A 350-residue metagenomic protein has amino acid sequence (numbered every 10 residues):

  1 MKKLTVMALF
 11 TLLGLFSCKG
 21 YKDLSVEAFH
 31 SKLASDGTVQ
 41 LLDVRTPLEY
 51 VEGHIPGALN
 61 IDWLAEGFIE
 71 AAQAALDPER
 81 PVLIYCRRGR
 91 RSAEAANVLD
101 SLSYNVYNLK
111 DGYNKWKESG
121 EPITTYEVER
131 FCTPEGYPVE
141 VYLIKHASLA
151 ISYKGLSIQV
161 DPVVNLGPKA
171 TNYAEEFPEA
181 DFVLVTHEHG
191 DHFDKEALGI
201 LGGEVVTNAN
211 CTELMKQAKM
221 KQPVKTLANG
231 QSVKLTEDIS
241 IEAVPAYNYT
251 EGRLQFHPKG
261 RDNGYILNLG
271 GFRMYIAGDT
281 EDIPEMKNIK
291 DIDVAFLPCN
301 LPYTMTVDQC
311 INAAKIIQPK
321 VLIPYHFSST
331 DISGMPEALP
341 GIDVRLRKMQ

Functional and structural regions predicted by a protein language model:
M1-L24: Bacterial Sec-dependent N-terminal signal peptides
C18-V39, P47-P81, R90-E129: Rhodanese-like catalytic fold shared by cysteine-dependent sulfurtransferases and DSP/PTP-type phosphatases
T46, N248-I316: Active-site-proximal loop/helix segments of hydrolase catalytic cores
C86, Q159-D161, A180-H189, V205-A209 (+4 more regions): Active-site neighborhood of phospho(di)ester-bond hydrolases with catalytic His/Asp-centered motifs
Y126-G155, A338-G341, K348-Q350: Zn-dependent metallo-beta-lactamase
C132-G136, A150-E188, K195-A197, T250-Q255 (+1 more regions): Pre-active-site segment of Zn-dependent metallo-hydrolases
T171-V233: Active-site HxH/HxHxD metal-binding segment of metal-dependent hydrolases
K219-L235, I311, K315-Q350: Binuclear metal-ion centers of metallo-dependent hydrolases, dominated by the metallo-beta-lactamase
